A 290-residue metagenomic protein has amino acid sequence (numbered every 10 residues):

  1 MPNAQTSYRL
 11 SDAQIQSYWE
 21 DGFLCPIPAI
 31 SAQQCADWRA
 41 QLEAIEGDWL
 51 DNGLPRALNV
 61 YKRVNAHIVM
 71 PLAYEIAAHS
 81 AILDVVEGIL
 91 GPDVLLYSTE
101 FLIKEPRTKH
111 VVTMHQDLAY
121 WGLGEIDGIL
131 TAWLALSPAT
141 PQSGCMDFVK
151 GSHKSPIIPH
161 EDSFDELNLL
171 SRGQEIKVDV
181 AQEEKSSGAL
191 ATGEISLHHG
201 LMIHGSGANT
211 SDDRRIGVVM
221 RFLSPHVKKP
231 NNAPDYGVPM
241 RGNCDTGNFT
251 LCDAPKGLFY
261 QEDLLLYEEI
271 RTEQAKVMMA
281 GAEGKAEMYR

Functional and structural regions predicted by a protein language model:
M1-G124: Non-heme Fe(II)-dependent double-stranded beta-helix
Q16, A139-G207: Double-stranded beta-helix
S31-A32, L102-K104, A119, A139-P141 (+3 more regions): Short, solvent-exposed loop/turn segments at secondary-structure junctions
D48, L201-I203, G207-R290: Non-heme Fe(II)/2-oxoglutarate
V60, Q116-D117, S171-E183, D212-R214 (+1 more regions): Short, surface-exposed loop/helix-turn segments at secondary-structure junctions that function as lids/hinges flanking
K109, C145-M146, I158-E161, K229-P234: Short aromatic-enriched loop/helix-cap "lid" or pocket-rim segments at secondary-structure transitions that line
H110, G124-G128, D179, T210-R214: A generic structural micro-feature
H115, G122-P141, A189-T192, L197 (+1 more regions): Short, conserved beta-strand element in jelly-roll/cupin
